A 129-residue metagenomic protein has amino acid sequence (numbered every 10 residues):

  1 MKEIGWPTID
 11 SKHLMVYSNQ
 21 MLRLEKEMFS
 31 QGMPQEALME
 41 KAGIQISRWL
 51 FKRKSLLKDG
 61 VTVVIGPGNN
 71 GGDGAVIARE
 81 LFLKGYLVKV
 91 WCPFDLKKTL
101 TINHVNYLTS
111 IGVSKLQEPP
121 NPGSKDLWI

Functional and structural regions predicted by a protein language model:
M1-D59: Positively charged, low-complexity intrinsically disordered leader regions
M1-V16, S55-I129: Glycine-rich phosphate/dinucleotide-binding loop and adjoining beta-alpha-beta core of small-molecule
